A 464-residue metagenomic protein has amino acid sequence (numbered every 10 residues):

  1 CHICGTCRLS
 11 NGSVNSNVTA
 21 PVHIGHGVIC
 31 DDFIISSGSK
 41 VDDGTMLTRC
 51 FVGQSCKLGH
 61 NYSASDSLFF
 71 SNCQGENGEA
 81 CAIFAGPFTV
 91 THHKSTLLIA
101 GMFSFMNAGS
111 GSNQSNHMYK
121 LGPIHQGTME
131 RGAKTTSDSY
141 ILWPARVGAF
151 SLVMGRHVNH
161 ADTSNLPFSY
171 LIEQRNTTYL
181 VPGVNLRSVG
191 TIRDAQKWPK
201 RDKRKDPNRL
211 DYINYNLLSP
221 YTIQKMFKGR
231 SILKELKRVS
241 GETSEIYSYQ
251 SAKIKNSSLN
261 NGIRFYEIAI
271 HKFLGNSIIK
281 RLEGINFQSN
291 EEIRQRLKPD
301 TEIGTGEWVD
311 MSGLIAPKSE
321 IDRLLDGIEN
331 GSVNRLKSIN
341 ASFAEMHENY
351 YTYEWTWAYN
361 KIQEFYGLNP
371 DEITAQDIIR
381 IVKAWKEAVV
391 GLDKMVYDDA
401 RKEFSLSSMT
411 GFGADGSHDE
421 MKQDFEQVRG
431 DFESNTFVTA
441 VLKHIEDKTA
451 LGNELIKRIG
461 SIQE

Functional and structural regions predicted by a protein language model:
C1-C4, R8-L9: Structured, charged N-terminal subsegments at the starts of enzyme catalytic cores and at intra-chain domain/subunit
L9-D32, S37-G241: Glycine-rich hexapeptide-repeat left-handed beta-helix
S164-E464: Terminal amphipathic alpha-helical/low-complexity segments used for targeting or macromolecular assembly
